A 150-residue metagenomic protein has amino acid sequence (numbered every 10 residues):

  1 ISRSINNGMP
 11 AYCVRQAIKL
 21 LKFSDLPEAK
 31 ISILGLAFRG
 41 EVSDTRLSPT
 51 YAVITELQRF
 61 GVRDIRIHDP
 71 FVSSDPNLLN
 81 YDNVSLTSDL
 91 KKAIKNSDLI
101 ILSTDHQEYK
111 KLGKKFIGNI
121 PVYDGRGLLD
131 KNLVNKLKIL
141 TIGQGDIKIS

Functional and structural regions predicted by a protein language model:
I1-S150: Structural/interface elements that position substrates and couple domains in central-metabolism enzymes
